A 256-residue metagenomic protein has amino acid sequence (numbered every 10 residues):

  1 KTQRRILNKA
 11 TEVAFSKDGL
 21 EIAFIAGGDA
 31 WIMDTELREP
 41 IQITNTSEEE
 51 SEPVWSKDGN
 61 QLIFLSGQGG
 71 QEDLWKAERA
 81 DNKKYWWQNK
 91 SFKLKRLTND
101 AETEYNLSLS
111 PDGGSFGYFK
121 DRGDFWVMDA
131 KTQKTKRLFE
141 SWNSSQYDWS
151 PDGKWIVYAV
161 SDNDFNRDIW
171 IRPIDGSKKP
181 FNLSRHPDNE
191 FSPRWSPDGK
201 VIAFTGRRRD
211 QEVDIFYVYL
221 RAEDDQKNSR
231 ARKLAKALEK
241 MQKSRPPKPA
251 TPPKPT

Functional and structural regions predicted by a protein language model:
K1-K9, L20-W31, T35-L37, Q42-S51 (+8 more regions): A flexible loop/linker signature enriched in serine peptidases of the S9 family
A10, F15: Phosphate-interacting basic helix/loop segments used at nucleotide- and nucleic-acid interfaces
L62: Hydrophobic/aromatic pocket-lining and membrane-interface residues
K90-L94: Asp-box/WD-like beta-propeller blade repeats and closely related beta-sheet repeat scaffolds
